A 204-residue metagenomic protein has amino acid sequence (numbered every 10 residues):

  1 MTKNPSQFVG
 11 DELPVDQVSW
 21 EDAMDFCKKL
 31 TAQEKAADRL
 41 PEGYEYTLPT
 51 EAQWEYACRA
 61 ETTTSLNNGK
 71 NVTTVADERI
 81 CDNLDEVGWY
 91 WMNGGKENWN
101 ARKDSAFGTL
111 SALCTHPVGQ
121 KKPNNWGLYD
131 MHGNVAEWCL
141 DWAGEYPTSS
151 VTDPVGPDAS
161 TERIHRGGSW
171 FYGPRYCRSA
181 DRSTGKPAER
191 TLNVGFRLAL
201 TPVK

Functional and structural regions predicted by a protein language model:
M1-D11: Short, conserved catalytic-motif segment at the N-terminal edge
K3, A32, T50, L200-P202: Generic detector of low-complexity/intrinsically disordered segments and short hydrophobic N-terminal stretches
V9, P14-D181: Functional-site microenvironments in short loops/helix caps that host divalent-cation chemistry
A159, A188-R190: A generic structural micro-feature
R182-P187: Short, P/G- and charge-enriched loop/turn segments at secondary-structure junctions
T191-K204: Short, structured beta-strand segments at or near domain termini in extracellular proteins/domains
